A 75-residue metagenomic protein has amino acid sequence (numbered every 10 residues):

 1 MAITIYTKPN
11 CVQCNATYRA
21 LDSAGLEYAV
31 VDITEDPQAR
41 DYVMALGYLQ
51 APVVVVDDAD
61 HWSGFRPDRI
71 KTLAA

Functional and structural regions predicted by a protein language model:
M1-L26: Local sequence-structure signature of Cys/Sec-based thiol-disulfide redox active-site neighborhoods
K8, Y48, P67: ATP/adenylate-binding site constellation spanning eukaryotic-like Ser/Thr protein kinases, ABC-transporter
V12, P37-Q38, D68: Short alpha-helical
E27-A39, Q50: Thiol-based oxidoreductase modules, predominantly thioredoxin-like and allied folds used for disulfide exchange
R40-D41, W62: Short Asp/Glu-rich motifs
D41-A45, T72-L73: Short amphipathic alpha-helix with an adjacent loop that forms part of the alpha/beta core around
M44-V54: Structural micro-motif
V56-A75: Non-catalytic, surface beta->alpha helical segment in thiol-disulfide oxidoreductase systems
